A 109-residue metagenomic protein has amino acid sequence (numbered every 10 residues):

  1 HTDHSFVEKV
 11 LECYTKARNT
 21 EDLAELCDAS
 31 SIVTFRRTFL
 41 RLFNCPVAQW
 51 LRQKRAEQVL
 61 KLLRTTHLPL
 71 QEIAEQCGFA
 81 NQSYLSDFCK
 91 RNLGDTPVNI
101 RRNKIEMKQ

Functional and structural regions predicted by a protein language model:
H1-N19, L26-S31, R102-Q109: Inter-domain helical "communication" segments and dimerization helices that couple sensory or membrane-embedded modules
H4-N19, F39, F43, L60-P69 (+2 more regions): Basic, amphipathic alpha-helical hairpins
E21, R41-A80, R102-Q109: Terminal helix-turn-helix DNA-binding modules in bacterial transcription factors
D22-S30, F35, F39, I73-A80 (+2 more regions): Append "Primarily bacterial transcriptional regulators
